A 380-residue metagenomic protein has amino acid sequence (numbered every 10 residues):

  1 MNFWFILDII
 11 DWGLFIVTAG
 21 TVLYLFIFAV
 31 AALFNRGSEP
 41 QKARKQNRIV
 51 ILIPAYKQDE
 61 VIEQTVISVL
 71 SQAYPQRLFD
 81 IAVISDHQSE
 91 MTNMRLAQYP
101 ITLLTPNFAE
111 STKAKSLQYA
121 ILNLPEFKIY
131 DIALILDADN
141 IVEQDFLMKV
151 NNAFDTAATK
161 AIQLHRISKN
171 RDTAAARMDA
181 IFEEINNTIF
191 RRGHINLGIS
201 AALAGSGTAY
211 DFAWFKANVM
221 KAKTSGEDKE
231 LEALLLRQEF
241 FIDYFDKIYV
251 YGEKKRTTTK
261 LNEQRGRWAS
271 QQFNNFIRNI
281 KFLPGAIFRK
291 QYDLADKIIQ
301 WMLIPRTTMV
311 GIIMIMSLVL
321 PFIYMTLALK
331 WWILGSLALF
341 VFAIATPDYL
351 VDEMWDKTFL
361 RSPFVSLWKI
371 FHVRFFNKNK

Functional and structural regions predicted by a protein language model:
M1-I67: N-proximal low-complexity "stem/linker" segments adjacent to membrane-targeting elements
V30-F34, Q41-R44, Q300-N379: Membrane-embedded multi-pass helical conduit in multi-pass membrane proteins, especially envelope-biosynthetic
N47-V50, D80, E230: Cell-envelope/extracellular polymer assembly enzymes that use nucleotide-activated donors
E63, S89-A97, D145: Acidic helix N-cap motif at the loop->helix transition within catalytic regions of sugar-transfer enzymes
I67-L78: Short, acidic, metal-binding catalytic loop of nucleotide-sugar glycosyltransferases
A82-N93, N107-E110, I141: A conserved acidic beta->alpha catalytic loop
T105, E110-A120, L124-F127, Q144-D145 (+4 more regions): Long helical/loop segments within the catalytic core of UDP-sugar-dependent glycosyltransferases, especially the large
F127-I141: Short beta-strand-to-loop acidic/aromatic patch adjacent to the donor-nucleotide binding site
